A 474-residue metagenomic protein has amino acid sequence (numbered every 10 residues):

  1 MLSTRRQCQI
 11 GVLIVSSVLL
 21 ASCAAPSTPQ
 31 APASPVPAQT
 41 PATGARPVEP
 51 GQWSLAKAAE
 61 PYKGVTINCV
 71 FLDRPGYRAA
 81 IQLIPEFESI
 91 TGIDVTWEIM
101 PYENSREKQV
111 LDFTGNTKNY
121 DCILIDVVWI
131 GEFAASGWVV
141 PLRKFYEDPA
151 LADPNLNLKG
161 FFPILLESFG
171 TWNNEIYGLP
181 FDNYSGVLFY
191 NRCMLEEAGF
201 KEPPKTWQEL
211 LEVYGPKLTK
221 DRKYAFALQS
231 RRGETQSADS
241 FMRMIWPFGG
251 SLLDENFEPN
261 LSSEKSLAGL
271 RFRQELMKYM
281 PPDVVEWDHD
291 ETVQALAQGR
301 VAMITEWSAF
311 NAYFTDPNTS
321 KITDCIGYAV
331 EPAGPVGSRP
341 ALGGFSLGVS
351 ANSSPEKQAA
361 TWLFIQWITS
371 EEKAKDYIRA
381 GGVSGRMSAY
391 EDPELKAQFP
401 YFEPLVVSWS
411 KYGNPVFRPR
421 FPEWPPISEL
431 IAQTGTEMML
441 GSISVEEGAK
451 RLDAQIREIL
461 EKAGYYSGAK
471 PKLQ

Functional and structural regions predicted by a protein language model:
M1-T66, R457-Q474: Short, low-complexity disordered leader/linker segments with a strong preference for bacterial N-terminal type II
V36, P41-P61, V127-S185, L211 (+6 more regions): Hinge/lid segment of periplasmic solute-binding proteins
P37, V48-L55, T66, I326-E331 (+3 more regions): Long, aromatic- and glycine/proline-rich binding clefts that accommodate carbohydrate-like moieties
A58-G64, R143-F161, S230-G233, F248-A268 (+8 more regions): Short, solvent-exposed loop/beta-turn-alpha elements that line the ligand-binding surface or hinge of extracytoplasmic
K63-R74, I93-E98, D121-C122, F226: Short, well-ordered beta-strand elements
Q82, V127-E147, L156, P163-P203 (+4 more regions): Periplasmic solute-binding protein
Q82-F161, E196-K205, A302-M303, T319-S320 (+3 more regions): Extracytoplasmic "Venus flytrap"/periplasmic binding protein-like
E212-L218, E255-E286, G327, E331: Glycine-centered hinge/linker elements that transmit conformational signals in sensory and ligand-binding systems
